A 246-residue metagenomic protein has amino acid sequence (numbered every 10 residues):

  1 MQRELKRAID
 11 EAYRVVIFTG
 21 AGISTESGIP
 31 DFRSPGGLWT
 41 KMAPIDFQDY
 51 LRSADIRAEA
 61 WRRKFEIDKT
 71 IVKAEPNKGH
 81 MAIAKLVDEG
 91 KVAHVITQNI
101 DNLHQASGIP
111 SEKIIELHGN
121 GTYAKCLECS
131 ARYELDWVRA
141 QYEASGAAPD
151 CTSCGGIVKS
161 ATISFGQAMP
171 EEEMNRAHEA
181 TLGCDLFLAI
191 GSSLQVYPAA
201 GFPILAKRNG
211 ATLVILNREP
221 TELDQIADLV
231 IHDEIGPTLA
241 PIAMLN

Functional and structural regions predicted by a protein language model:
M1-N246: Conserved catalytic core of sirtuin-type NAD+-dependent deacylases
